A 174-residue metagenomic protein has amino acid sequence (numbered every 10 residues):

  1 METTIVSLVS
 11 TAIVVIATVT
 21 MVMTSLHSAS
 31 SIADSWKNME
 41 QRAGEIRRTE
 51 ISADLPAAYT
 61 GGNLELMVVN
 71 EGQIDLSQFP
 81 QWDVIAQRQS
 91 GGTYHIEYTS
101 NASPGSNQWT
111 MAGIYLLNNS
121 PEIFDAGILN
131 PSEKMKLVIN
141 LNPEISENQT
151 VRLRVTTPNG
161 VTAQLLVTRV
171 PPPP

Functional and structural regions predicted by a protein language model:
T3-E40: C-terminal juxtamembrane segment of a hydrophobic transmembrane alpha-helix
S28-P174: N-terminal export/assembly leader peptides and their processing motifs that target proteins to secretory
